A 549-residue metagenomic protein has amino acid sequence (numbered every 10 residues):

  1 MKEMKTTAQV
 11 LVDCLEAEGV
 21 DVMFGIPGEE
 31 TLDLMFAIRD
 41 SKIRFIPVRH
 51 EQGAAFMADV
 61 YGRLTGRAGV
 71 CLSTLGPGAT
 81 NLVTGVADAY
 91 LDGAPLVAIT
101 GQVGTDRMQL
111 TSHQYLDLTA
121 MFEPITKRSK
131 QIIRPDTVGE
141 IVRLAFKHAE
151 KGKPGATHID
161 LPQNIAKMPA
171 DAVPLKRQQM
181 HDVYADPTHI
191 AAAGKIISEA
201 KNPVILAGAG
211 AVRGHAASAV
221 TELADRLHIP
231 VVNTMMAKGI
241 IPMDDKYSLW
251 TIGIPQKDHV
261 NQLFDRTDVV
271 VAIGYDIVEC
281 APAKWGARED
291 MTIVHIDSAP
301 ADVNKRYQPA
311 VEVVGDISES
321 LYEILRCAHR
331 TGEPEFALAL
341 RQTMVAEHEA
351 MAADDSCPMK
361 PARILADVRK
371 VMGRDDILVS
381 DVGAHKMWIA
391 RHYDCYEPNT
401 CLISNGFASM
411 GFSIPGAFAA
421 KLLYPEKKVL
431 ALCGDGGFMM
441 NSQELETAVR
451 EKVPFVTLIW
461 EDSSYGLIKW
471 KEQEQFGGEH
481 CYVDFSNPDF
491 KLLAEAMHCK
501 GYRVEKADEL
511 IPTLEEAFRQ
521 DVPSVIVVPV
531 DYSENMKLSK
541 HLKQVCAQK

Functional and structural regions predicted by a protein language model:
M1-A328, D367, V371-I377, P454-T457 (+3 more regions): N-terminal alpha/beta PP-like core and its mobile active-site loop of ThDP/TPP-dependent enzymes
K2, K195, E289-K386, L493 (+2 more regions): Phosphate/pyrophosphate-binding active-site segments
L11, E16, T31-M35, Q342-A420 (+1 more regions): Active-site diphosphate/adenylate-binding microenvironment
E30, G53, H215, M359-K360 (+2 more regions): A generic structural signal for residues located within well-ordered alpha-helices of large catalytic or ligand-binding
Y61, F336-D354, A420, V456-L458 (+1 more regions): Charged, low-complexity, helix-prone segments enriched in Lys/Glu/Asp/Gln
I99, R107-Q114, V303-R306, E312-V314 (+2 more regions): Thiamine diphosphate
V183, D354, P358, H480-V483: Short, surface-exposed loop/turn motifs that are enriched in glycine and acidic residues and include a nearby proline
